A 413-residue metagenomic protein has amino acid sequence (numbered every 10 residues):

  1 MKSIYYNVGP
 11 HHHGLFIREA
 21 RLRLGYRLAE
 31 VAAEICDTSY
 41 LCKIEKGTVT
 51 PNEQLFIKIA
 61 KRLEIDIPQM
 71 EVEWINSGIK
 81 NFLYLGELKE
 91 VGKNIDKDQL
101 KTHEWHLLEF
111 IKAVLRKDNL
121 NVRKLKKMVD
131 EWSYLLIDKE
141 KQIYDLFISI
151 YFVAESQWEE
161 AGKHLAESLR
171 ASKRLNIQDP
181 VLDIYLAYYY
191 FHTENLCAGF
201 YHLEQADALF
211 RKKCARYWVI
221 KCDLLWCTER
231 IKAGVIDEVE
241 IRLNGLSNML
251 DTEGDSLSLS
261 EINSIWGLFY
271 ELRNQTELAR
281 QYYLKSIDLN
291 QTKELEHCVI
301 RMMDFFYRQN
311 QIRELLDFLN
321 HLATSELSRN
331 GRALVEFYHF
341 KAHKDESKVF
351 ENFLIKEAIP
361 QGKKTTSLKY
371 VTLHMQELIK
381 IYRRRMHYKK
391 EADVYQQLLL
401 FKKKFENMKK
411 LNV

Functional and structural regions predicted by a protein language model:
M1-R23: A short, Lys/Arg-rich alpha-helix, primarily the initiator
H12-L15, G25-Y26, C36, P51: Residue-level signal for the short linker/turn that defines the boundary of a DNA-recognition helix
E19, A29-E30, Q54, K58: Alpha-helical residues within helix-turn-helix
L24-K43: Short alpha-helical DNA-recognition segment
N52-Q69: DNA major-groove recognition helix of helix-turn-helix/homeodomain DNA-binding modules
E64-N81: Short C-terminal boundary/hinge segments that cap the last helix of small helical domains
E87, W105-E109: Hydrophobic/aromatic interaction determinants used to assemble and anchor large protein complexes
F110-L115, N121-V394, L398-L400: Extended amphipathic alpha-helical coiled-coil/heptad-repeat regions
